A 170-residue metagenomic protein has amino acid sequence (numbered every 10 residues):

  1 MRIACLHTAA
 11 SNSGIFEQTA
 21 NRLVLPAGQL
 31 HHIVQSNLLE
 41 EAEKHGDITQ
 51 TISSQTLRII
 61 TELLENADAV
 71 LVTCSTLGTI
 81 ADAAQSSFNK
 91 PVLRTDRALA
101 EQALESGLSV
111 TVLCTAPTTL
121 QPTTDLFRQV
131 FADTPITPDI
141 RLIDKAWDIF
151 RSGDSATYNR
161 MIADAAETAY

Functional and structural regions predicted by a protein language model:
M1-Y170: Non-catalytic structural scaffold of enzyme domains
